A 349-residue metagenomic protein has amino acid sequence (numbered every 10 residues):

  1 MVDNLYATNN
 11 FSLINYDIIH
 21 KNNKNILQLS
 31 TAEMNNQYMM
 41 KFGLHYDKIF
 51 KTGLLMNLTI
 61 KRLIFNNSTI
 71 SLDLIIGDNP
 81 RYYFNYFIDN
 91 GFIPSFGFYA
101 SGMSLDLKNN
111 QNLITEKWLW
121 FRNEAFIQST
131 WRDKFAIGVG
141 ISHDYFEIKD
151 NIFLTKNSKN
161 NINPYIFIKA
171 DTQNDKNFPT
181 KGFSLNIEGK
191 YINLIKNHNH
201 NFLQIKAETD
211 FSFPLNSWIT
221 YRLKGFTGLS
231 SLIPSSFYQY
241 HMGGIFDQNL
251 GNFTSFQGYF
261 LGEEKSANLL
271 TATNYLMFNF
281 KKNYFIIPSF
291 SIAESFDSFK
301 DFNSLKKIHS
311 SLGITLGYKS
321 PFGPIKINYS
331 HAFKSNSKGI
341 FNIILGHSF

Functional and structural regions predicted by a protein language model:
M1-N177, F183-S184, I245-T254, G262-L269 (+3 more regions): Gram-negative/organellar outer-membrane beta-barrel architecture
N35, S231, E294-S295: Active-site/binding-pocket entry motifs
P164-K281, P288-F290: C-terminal outer-membrane beta-barrel translocator/porin domains of Gram-negative envelope proteins and their
G225, N274, L316, I327 (+1 more regions): Hydrophobic, well-ordered secondary-structure elements that form the walls of internal hydrophobic environments
S235-Y238, F299-D301, K338-G339: Short conserved micro-motifs at the rims of enzyme active sites and ligand-binding pockets
Y275-H309: C-terminal hydrophobic structural anchor segments that stabilize assembly/packing rather than catalytic chemistry
K319: Extended hydrophobic
